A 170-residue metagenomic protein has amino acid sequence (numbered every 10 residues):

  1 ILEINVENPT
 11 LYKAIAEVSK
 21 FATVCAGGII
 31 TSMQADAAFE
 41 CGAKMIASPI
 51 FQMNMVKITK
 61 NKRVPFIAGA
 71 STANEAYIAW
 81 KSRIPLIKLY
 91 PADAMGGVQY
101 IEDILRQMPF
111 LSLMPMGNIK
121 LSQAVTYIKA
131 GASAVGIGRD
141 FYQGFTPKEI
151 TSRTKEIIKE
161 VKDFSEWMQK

Functional and structural regions predicted by a protein language model:
I1-S19, M95, R139-E149: Glycine-rich, proline-tolerant flexible connector loops at the mouths of alpha/beta enzymes
L2-E3, C25, A47, I67 (+2 more regions): Conserved beta-strand positions in the central sheet of alpha/beta enzyme cores
N8, A26-S32, S48-F51, A68-N74 (+2 more regions): Glycine-rich beta-to-alpha transition loops that act as phosphate-gripper elements at the mouths of alpha/beta enzyme
V18, I58-P65, Q143-K170: C-terminal helical cap(s) of enzyme catalytic domains, especially alpha/beta-barrels
V18-A26, A43-K44, I58-I67, Q107-P115: Short beta-strand/loop segments at the ligand-binding rim of alpha/beta enzyme cores
T31-C41, N74-S82, R106, I119-V135: Catalytic cores of alpha/beta
I46-M55, K88-G97, A130-R153: Glycine-rich phosphate-binding active-site loops on the catalytic face of alpha/beta enzymes
Q52-M95: Histidine/lysine/aspartate-rich catalytic loop segments that bind and position anionic ligands
